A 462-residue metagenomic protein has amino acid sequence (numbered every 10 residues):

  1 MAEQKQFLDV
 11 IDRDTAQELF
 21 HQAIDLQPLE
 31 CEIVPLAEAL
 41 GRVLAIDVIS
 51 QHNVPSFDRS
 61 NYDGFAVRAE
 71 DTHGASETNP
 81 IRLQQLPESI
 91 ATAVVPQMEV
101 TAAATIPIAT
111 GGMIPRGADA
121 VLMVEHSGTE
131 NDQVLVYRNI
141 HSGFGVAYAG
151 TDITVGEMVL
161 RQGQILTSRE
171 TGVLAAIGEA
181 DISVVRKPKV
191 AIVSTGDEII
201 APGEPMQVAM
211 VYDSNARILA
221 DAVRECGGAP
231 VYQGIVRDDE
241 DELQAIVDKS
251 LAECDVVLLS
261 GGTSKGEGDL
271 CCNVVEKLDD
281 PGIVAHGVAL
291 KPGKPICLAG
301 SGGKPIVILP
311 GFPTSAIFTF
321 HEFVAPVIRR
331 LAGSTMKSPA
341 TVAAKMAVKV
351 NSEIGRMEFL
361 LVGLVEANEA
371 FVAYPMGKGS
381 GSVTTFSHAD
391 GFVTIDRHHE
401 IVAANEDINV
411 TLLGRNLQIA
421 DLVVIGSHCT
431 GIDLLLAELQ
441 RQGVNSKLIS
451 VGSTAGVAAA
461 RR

Functional and structural regions predicted by a protein language model:
M1-D14, A180-L309, P313-F318, T430-Q442 (+1 more regions): Helix-rich terminal scaffold detector
A2-R13, E18, D47, A66-R237 (+3 more regions): Short, glycine/charged-enriched hinge/interface segments at domain edges or termini
D14-Q17, E32-G41, A45-I46, R59 (+4 more regions): Flexible glycine/proline-rich
L29-N79, N351: Translation machinery proteins
T105, V256, R462: Short, Asp-centered acidic motifs that coordinate Mg2+ and/or phosphate in catalytic or ligand-binding sites
I235, S446-G452: Short beta-strand-to-loop elements that line the ligand-binding cleft of bilobed periplasmic-binding protein-like
V424-H428: A short, structured surface patch at a secondary-structure boundary
T454-R462: Short helices/loops that flank or line small-molecule/ion binding pockets
